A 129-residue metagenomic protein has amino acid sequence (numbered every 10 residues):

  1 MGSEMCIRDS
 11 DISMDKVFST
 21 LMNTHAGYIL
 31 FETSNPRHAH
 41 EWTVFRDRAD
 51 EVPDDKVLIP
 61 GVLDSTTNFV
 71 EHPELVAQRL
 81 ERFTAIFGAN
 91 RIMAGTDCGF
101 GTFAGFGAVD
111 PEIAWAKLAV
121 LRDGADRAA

Functional and structural regions predicted by a protein language model:
M1-I7: Short, small-residue-biased leader/transition segments that mark boundaries at the very start of proteins
M14-A128: Catalytic-face loop-and-helix region of soluble metabolic enzyme cores
